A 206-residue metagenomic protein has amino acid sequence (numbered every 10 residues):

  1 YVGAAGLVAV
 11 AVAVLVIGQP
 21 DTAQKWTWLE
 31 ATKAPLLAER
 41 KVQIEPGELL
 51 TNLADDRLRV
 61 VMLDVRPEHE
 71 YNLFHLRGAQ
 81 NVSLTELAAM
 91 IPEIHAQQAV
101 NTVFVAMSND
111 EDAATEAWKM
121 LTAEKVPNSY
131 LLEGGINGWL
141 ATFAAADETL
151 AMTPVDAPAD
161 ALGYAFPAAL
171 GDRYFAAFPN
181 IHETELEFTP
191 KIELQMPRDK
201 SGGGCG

Functional and structural regions predicted by a protein language model:
Y1-V61, P67-E70, T153-G206: Flexible, polar/low-complexity N-terminal or interdomain linker segments that lie immediately upstream of folded
K33-E39, R77-Q80, V103-D110: Second-shell loop/turn segments in exported
L36-A38, L84, A144, L150: Acidic/histidine-rich helix-loop elements that form or flank divalent-metal/phosphate-binding sites at the catalytic
I44-T51, A79-E93: A short, well-structured beta->alpha microelement
L50-T51, D55-R57, V65-V82, K119 (+1 more regions): Soluble catalytic regions of membrane-associated enzymes that act on cell-envelope and secretory-pathway components
Q80, Q98, A146-L150: Short, hinge-like loop/turn segments at secondary-structure boundaries
L87-T142: Catalytic cysteine-centered active loop of the rhodanese-like fold, especially the PTP/DSP P-loop
E124-R173: A contiguous, mid-protein "functional segment" used to position or interact with cofactors/ions or partner subunits
